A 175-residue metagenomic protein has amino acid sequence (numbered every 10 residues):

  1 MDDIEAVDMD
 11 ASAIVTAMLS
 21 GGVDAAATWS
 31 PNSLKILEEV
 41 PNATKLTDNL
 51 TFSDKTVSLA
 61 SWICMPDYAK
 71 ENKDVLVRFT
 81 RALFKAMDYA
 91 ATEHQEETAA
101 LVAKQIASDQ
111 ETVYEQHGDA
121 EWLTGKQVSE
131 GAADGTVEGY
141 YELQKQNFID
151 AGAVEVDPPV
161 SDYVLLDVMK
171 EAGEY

Functional and structural regions predicted by a protein language model:
M1-D10, G22-D24, N42, V154-V160: A local structural motif
A11, S108-Q110, D167-A172: Short, mixed-charge aromatic SLiMs
S12-K104: Pocket-lining segment of extracytoplasmic ligand-binding domains
P31, N49, Q116, S161-D162: Residue-level "edge-of-site" marker
I36, D54-T56, A120-E121, V164-V168: Short secondary-structure boundary/hinge segments and terminal tails
D48, M65, T124, S161-V168: Helix N-cap / beta->alpha transition motif
A69-A153: Secondary-structure end/capping motifs
Y141-Y175: Conserved C-terminal helix/tail region of periplasmic/extracytoplasmic solute-binding proteins
